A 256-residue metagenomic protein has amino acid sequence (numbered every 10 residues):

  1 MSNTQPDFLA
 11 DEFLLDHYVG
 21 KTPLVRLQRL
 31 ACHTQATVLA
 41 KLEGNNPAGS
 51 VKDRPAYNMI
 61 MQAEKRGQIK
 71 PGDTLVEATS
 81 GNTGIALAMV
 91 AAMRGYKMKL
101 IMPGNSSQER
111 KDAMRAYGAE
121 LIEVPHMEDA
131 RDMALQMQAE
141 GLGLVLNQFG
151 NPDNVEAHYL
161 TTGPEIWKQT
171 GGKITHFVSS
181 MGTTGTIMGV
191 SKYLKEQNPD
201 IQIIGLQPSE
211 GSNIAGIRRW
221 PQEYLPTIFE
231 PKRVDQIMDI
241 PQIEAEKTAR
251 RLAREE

Functional and structural regions predicted by a protein language model:
M1-E256: PLP-dependent amino-acid enzyme catalytic core
